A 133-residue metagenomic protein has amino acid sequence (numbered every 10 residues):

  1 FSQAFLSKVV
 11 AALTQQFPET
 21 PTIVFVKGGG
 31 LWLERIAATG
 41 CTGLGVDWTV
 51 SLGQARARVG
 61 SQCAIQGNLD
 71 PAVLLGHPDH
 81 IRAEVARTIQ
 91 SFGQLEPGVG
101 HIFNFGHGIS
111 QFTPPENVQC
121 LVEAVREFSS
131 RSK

Functional and structural regions predicted by a protein language model:
F1-K133: Active-site loop segments of alpha/beta catalytic cores
